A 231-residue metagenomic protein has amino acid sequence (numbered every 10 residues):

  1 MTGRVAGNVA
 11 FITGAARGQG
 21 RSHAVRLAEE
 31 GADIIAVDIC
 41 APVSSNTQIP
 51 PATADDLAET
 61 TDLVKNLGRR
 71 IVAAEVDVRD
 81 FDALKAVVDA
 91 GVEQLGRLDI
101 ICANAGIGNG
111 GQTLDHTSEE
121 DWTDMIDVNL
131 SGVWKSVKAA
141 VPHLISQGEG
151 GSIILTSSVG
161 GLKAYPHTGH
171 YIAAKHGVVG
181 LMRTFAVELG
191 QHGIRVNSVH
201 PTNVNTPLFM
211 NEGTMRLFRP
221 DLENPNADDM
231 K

Functional and structural regions predicted by a protein language model:
G3-A41: Canonical Rossmann dinucleotide-binding motif of NAD(H)/NADP(H)-dependent dehydrogenases/reductases, specifically
A54-D55, E75-V87, E119: The beta1-alpha1 cofactor-binding region of Rossmann-like NAD(H)/NADP(H)-dependent oxidoreductases
Q112-L114, S118-I126: Substrate-binding pocket helix/loop in short-chain dehydrogenase/reductase
T117, A164-I172, T184, E212: Active-site loop-to-helix junction immediately N-terminal to the catalytic Tyr of the SDR YXXXK motif in Rossmann-fold
V137, A174, M182: Active-site helix of classical SDR
P142, V187-Q191: Alpha-helical segment proximal to the catalytic Tyr-Lys
S158: Residue(s) in the substrate-gating loop at a strand-loop-helix junction that position the organic substrate next
